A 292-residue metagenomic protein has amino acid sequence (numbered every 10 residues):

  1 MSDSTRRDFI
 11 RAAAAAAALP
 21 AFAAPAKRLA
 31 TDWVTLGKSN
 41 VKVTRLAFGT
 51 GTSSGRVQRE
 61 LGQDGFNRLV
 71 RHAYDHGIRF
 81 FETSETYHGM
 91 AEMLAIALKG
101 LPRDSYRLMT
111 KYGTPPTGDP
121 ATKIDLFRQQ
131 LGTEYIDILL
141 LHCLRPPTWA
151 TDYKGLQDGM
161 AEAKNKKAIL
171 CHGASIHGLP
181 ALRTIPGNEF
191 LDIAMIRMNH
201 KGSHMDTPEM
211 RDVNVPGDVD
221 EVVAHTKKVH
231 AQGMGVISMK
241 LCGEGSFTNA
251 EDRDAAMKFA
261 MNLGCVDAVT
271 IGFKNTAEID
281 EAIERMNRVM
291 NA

Functional and structural regions predicted by a protein language model:
S2-S105, G159, N165, H200 (+2 more regions): N-terminal binding-site loop/beta-alpha segment at the start of enzyme catalytic domains that lines or forms
L36, F48, F81, L108 (+4 more regions): Conserved, mostly hydrophobic/aromatic
K38-N40, A95-R103, R128-T133, P186-E189 (+1 more regions): Acidic (Asp/Glu)-rich catalytic clusters
T52-Q63, T110-G118, F247-N249: Active-site mouth loops of central-metabolism enzymes
E60-H72, G118-Q130, G178-R183, D252-F259: Short, acidic/polar
R79-E85, M109-T110, L170-A174, A268-T270: Short catalytic-loop micro-motif centered on adjacent basic/acidic residues
L131-P147: Active-site groove signature of glycoside hydrolases
L144-A292: Beta/alpha (TIM)-barrel catalytic core signal, keyed to glycine-rich beta->alpha loops juxtaposed to Asp/Glu that bind
